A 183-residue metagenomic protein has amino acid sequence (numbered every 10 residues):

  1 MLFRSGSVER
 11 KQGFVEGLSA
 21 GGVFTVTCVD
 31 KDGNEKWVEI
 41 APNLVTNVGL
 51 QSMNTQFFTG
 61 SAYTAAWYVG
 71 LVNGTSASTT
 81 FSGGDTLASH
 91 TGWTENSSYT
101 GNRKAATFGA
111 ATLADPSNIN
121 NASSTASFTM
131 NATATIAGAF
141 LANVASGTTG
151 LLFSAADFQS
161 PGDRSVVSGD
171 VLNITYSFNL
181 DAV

Functional and structural regions predicted by a protein language model:
M1-A137, N143-V183: Small cysteine-rich, disulfide-bonded extracellular modules of the LU/uPAR three-finger superfamily and closely related
